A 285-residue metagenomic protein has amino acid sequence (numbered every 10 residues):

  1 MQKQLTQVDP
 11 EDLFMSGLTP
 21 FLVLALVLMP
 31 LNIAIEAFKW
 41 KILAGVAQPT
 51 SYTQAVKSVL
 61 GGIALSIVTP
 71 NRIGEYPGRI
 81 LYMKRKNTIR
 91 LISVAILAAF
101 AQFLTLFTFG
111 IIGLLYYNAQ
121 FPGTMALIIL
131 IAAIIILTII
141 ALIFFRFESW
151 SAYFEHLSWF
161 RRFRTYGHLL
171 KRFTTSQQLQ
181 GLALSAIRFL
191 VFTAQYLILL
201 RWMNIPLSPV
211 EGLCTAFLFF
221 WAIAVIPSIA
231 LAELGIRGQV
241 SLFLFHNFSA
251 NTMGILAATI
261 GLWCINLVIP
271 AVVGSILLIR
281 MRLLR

Functional and structural regions predicted by a protein language model:
M1-V59, Y116-I226, A257, C264-R285: Predominantly cytoplasmic-facing regulatory/coupling regions of multi-pass membrane proteins
E36, W40, P70, G74 (+4 more regions): Alpha-helical transmembrane segments and their lipid-water interface positions in multi-pass membrane proteins
T53-A55, R72, K86-F100, S249-G261: Membrane-interface alpha-helices at helix entry/exit sites of multi-pass transporters
V56-R85: Extended non-transmembrane interhelical loops and adjacent amphipathic helices of multipass membrane proteins
A64-P70, I92-I111, A222, I260-V272: Membrane-embedded alpha-helical segments of transport systems, primarily multispan ion/solute transporters
L65-I67, L218-I236: Transmembrane alpha-helix interface/packing and boundary motifs in multi-pass membrane proteins, characterized by
E75-K84, I229-H246: Re-entrant/interfacial helical elements at transmembrane boundaries that shape and gate the permeation pathway
R85-I136: Hydrophobic alpha-helical segments and helix pairs
